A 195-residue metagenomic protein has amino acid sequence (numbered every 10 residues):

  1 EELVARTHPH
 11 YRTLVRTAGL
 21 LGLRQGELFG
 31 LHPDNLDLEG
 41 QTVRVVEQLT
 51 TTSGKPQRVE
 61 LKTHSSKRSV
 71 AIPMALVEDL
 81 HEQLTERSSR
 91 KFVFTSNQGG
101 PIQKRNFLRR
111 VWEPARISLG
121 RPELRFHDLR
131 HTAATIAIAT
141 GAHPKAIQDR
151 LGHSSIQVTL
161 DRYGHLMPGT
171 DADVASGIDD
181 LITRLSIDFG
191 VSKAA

Functional and structural regions predicted by a protein language model:
E2-R12, L21, V70, E78 (+3 more regions): Short, basic (Lys/Arg/His-rich) helix/loop patches that form interaction surfaces in the mid-to-C-terminal regions
A5, G40-Q41, L49-E78, E82 (+4 more regions): C-terminal secondary-structure termini that scaffold catalytic or DNA-interacting sites
V15: Short helix- or helix-capping micro-motifs that position conserved polar/aromatic residues at function-defining sites
A18-L49, K145: Short, charged phosphate-coordinating catalytic segments
L21, N35-L36, S154, L166-T170 (+2 more regions): The DNA-recognition helices of helix-turn-helix-type DNA-binding domains
G26, L31-D34, R110, T132 (+2 more regions): Structural detector for helix-capping/boundary residues
G40-V45, R125, I136-A137, Q148-L166 (+1 more regions): Short functional hotspots where side chains directly engage DNA or cofactors
